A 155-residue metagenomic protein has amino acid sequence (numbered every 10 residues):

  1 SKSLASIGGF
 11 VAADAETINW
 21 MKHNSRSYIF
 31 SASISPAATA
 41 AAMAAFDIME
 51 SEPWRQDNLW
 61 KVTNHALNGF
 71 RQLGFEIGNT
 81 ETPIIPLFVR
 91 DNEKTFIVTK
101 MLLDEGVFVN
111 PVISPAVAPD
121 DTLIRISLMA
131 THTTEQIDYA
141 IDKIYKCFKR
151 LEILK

Functional and structural regions predicted by a protein language model:
S1-E81: Active-site C-terminal subdomain of aminotransferase-like
S1-L4, A38, D91, A116 (+1 more regions): Glycine-rich beta-alpha junction loops
A12-E16, M101-D104, K143: Short, solvent-exposed amphipathic alpha-helical segments in soluble enzyme and RNA/protein-processing domains
A40, D57, E93, E135-D138: A generic "alpha-helical surface" signal
E52, D57-G106, A116, D120-D121 (+1 more regions): Conserved PLP-binding catalytic core of the aspartate aminotransferase-like
D104-V107, A116-K155: PLP-dependent enzyme catalytic core of the Aspartate aminotransferase-like
V112-I113: Cytosolic Rossmann-like ligand/nucleotide-binding regulatory domains
